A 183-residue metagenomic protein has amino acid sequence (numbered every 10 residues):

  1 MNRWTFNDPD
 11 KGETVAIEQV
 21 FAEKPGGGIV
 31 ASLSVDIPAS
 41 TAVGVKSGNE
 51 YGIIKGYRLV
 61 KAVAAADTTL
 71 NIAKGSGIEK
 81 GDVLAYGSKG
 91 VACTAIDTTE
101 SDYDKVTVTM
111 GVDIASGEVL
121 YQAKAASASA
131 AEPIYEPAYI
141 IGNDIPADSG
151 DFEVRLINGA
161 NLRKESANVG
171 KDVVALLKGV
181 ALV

Functional and structural regions predicted by a protein language model:
M1-V183: Surface-exposed, low-hydrophobicity beta-strand/loop segments enriched in small/polar/acidic residues
